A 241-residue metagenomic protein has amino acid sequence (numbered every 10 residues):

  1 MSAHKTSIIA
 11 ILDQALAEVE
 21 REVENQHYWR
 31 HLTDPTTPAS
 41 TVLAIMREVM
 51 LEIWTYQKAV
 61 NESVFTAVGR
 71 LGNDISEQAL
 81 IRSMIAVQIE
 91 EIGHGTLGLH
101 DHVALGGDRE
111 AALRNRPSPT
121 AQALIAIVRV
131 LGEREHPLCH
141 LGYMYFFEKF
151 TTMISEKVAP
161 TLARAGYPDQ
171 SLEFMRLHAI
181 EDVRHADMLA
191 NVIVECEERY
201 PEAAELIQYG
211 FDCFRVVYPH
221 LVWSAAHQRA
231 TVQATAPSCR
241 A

Functional and structural regions predicted by a protein language model:
M1-A241: Non-heme di-metal
